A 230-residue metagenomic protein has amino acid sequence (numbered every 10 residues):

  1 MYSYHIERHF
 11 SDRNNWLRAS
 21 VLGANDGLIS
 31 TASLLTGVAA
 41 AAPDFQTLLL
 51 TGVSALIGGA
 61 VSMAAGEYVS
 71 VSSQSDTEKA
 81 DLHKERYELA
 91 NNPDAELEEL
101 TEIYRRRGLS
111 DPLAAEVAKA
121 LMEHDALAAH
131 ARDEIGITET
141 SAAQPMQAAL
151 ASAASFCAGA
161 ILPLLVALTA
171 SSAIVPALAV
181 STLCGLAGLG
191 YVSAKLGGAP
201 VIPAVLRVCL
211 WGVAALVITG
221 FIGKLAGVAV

Functional and structural regions predicted by a protein language model:
M1-D12, W16-R18, V71-A153: Cytosol/matrix-facing amphipathic helices and coiled-coil assembly/linker segments of eukaryotic membrane proteins
M1-S70: Internal alpha-helical transmembrane segments
D12-G23, F45-G52, L113, P145-L150 (+2 more regions): The feature identifies polytopic integral membrane transport proteins across all domains of life
G27-A32, S152-L162: Core segments of transmembrane alpha-helices that mediate helix-helix packing or line hydrophobic substrate/ligand
S172-G185: Structural signature of hydrophobic alpha-helical transmembrane segments
G188-V213: Interfacial loop-to-transmembrane junctions
G220-V230: Juxtamembrane boundary at the C-terminal end of a transmembrane helix
